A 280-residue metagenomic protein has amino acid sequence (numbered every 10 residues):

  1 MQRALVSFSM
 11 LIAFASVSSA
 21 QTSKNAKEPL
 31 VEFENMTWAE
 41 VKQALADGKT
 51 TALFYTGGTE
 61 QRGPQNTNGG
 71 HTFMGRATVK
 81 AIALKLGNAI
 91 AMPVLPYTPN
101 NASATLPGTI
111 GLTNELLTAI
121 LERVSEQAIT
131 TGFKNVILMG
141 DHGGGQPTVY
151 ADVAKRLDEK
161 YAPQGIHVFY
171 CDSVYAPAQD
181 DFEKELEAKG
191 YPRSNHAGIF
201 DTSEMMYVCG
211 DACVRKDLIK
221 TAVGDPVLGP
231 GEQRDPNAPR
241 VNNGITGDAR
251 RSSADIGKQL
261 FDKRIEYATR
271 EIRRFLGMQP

Functional and structural regions predicted by a protein language model:
M1-A4: Positively charged n-region of N-terminal signal peptides that target proteins for export
S7-S16: Bacterial N-terminal signal peptides
Q21-N101, T105-E115, A119-I137, D141-P280: Extended, histidine- and acidic-residue-enriched regions that form the cofactor-binding/catalytic faces
